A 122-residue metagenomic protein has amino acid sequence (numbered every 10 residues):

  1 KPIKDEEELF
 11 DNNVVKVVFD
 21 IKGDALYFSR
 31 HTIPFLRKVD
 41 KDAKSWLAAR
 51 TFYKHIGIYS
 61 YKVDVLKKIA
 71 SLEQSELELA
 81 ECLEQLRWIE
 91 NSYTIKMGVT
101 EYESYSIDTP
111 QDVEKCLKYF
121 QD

Functional and structural regions predicted by a protein language model:
K1-L72: Conserved core of the sugar-phosphate nucleotidyltransferase
D42-D122: Conserved alpha/beta core of the MobA/IspD/sugar-nucleotide pyrophosphorylase nucleotidyltransferase superfamily
